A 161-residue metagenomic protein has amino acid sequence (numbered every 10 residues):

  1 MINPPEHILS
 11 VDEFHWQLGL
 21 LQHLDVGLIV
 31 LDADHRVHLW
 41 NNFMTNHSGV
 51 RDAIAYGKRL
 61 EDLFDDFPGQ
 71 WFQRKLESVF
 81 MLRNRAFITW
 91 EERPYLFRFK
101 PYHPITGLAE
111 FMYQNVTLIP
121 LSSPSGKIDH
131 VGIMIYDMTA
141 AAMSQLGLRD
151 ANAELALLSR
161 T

Functional and structural regions predicted by a protein language model:
I2-D12, W16, R98-Y102, Q114-N115: Short, positively charged
I2-L9, E61-W71, S78-R85: PAS/GAF/H-NOX family sensory domains and closely associated sensor/linker modules
H7-H47, A156-R160: Sensory modules in modular signal-transduction proteins
M44-A55, D66: PAS/PAS-like sensory domain cap-loop motif
G57, D65, D150: Phosphate-coordinating loops and pocket residues in cytosolic domains that bind phosphorylated ligands
Q70-W71, F80-D129: Per-ARNT-Sim (PAS) sensory domains and their PAS-associated C-terminal
P120-A156: Sensory coupling linkers of modular signal transduction proteins
